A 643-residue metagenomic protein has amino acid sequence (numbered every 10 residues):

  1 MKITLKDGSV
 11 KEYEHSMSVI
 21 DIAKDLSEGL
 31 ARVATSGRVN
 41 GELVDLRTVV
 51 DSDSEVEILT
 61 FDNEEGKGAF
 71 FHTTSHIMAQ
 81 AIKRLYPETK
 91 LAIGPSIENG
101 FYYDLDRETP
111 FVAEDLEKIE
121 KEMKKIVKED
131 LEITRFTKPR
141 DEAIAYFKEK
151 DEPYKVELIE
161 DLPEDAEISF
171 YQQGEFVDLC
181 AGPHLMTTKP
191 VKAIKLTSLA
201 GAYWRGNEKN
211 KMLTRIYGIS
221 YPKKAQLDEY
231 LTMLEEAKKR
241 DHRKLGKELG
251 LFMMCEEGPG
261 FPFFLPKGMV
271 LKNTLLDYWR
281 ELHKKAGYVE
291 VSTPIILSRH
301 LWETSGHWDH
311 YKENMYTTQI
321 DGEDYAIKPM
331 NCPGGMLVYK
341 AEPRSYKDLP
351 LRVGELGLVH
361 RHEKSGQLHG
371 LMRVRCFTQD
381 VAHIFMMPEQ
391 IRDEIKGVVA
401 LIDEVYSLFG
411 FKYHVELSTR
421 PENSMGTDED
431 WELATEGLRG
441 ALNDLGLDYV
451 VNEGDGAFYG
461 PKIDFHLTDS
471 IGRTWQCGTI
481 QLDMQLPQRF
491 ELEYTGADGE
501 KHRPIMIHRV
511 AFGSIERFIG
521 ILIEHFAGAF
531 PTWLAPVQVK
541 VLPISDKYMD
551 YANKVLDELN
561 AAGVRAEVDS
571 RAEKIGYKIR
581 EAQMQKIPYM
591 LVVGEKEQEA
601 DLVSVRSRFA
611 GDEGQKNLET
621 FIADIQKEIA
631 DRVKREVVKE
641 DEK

Functional and structural regions predicted by a protein language model:
M1-A92, I97-K643: NTP/phosphate- and nucleic-acid-binding module
